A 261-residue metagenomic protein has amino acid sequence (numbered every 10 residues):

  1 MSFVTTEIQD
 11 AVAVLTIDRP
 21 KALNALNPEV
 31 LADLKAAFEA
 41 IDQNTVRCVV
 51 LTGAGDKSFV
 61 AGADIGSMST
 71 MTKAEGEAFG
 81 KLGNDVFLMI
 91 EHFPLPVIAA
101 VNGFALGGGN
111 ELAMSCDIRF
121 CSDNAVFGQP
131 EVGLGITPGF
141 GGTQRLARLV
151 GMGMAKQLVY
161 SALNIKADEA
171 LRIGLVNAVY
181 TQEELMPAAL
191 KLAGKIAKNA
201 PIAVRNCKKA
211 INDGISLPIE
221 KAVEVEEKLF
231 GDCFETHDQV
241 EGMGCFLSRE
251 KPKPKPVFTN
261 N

Functional and structural regions predicted by a protein language model:
M1-T52, L88: Conserved CoA-thioester-binding segment of acyl-CoA-metabolizing enzymes
M1-V14, D18, L163-A197, R205-G214 (+1 more regions): Amphipathic alpha-helical segments at domain termini/boundaries
F3, G53-M89, A105, G135 (+1 more regions): Glycine- (often His-adjacent) and acidic-residue-rich active-site loop that binds/positions the CoA thioester
L15, R19, L34, L51 (+6 more regions): Terminal peptide-recognition signature
E29-D33, L82, M89, A188 (+2 more regions): Charged catalytic carboxylate motif
M89-I202, D232-T236, E241: Crotonase-fold acyl-CoA enzyme core
V225, C233, N260-N261: Intrinsically disordered, low-complexity segments enriched in small/flexible residues
